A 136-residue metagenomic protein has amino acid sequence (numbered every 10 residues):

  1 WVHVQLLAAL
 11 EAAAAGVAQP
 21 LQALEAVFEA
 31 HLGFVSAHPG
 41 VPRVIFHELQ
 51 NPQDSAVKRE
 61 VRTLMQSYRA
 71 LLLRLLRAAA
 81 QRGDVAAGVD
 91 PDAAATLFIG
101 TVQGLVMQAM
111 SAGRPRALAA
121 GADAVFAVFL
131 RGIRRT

Functional and structural regions predicted by a protein language model:
W1-A15, Q22, A26-G33, V44 (+5 more regions): Alpha-helical structural segments
L10, S55-K58, A109-A112: Short acidic, glycine/proline-rich loop/turn micro-motifs
A13, I45, L49, A109-A112: Secondary-structure edge/capping motif, primarily at the C-terminal ends of alpha-helices and the immediately following
A26, G33-A37, R69-R82, L97-T101 (+1 more regions): C-terminal peripheral helix-coil segments that are non-catalytic and often amphipathic
S36-A56: Amphipathic alpha-helical segments used for helix-helix packing
R43-I45, K58, D84-G88, L118: Short, hydrophobic secondary-structure boundary micro-motifs
A87-A95: Membrane-interface starts of transmembrane alpha-helices
